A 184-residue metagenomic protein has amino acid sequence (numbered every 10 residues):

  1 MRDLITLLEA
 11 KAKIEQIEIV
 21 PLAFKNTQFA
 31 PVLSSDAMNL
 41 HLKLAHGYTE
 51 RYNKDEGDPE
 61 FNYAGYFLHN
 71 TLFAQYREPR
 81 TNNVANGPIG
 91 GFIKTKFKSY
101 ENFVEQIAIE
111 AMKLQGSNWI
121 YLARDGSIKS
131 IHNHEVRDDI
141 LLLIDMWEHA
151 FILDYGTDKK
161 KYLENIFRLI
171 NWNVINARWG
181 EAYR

Functional and structural regions predicted by a protein language model:
L4-R184: Feature for soluble, non-membrane regions of globular proteins
